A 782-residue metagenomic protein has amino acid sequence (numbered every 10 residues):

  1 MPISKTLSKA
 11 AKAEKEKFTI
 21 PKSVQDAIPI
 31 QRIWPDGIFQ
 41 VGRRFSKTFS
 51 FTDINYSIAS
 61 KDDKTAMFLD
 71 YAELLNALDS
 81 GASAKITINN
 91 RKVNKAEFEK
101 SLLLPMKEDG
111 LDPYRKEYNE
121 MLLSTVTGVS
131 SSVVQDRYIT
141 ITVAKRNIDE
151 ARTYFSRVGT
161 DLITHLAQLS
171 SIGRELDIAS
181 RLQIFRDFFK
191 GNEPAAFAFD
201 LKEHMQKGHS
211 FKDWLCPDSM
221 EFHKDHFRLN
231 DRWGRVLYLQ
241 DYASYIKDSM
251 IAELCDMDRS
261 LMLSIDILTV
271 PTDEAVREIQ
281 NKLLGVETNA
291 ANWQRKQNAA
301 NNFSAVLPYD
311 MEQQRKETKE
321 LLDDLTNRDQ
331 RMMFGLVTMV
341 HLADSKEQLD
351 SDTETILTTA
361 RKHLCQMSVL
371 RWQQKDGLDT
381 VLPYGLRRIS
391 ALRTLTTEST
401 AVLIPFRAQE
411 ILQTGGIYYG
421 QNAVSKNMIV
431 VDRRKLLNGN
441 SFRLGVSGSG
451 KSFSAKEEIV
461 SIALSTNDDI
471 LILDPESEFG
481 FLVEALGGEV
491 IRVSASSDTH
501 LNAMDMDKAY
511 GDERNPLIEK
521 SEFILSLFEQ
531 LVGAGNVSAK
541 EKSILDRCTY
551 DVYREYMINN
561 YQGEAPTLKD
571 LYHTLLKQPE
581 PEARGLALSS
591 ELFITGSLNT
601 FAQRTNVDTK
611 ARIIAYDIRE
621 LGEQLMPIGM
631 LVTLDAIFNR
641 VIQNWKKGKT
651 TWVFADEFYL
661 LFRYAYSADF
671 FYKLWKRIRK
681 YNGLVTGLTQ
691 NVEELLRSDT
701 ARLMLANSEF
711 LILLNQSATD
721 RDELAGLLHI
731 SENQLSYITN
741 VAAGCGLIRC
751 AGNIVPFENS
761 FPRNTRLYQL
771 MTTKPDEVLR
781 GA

Functional and structural regions predicted by a protein language model:
M1-F406: Extended, folded cores of ATP/NTP-driven motor/assembly subunits in large transport and secretion machines
I54, K61-S80, T87-R91, C255 (+10 more regions): P-loop NTPase motor domains
R443: Hydrophobic anchor at the beta1->P-loop junction of P-loop NTPases
K451: Conserved lysine of the Walker
S454: Hydrophobic positions on the alpha1 helix immediately C-terminal to the Walker A/P-loop
S461-L471: Post-Walker A helix-loop "phosphate-sensing" segment adjacent to the P-loop in P-loop NTPases
G487-I491, T700-L713: A short helix-turn-beta junction within AAA+ P-loop NTPase domains corresponding to the substrate/partner-engaging
L728-G781: Conserved P-loop NTPase
